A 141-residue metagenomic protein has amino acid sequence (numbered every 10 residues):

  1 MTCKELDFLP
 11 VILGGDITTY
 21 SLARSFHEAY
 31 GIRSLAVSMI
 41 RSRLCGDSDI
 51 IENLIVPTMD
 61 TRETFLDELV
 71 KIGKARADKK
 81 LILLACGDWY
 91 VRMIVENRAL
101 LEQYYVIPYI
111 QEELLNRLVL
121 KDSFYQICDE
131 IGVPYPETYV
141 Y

Functional and structural regions predicted by a protein language model:
M1-E113, S123-Q126, E130: ATP-binding N-terminal substructure of ATP-dependent carboxylate-amine bond-forming enzymes
R117-Y141: Active-site nucleotide/adenylate-binding loops and adjacent lid/helix of ATP-dependent enzymes
